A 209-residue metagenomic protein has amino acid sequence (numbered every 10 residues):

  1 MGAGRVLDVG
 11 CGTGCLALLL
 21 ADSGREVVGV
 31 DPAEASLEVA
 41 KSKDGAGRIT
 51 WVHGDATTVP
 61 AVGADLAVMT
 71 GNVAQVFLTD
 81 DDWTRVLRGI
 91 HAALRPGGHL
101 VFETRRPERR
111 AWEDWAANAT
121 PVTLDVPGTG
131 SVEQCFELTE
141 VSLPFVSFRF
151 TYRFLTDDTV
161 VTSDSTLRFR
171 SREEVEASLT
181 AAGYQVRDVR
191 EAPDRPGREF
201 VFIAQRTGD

Functional and structural regions predicted by a protein language model:
A3-G10: Conserved class I S-adenosyl-L-methionine
C15-T58: Class I SAM-dependent methyltransferase SAM/SAH-binding core
V59-L66: A short acidic, Gly/Pro-enriched loop at the edge of an enzyme's catalytic core that lines a small-molecule cofactor
T70-N72: Residues lining the SAM
Q75-F77: A short His-aromatic
T84-P96: A short glycine-rich, Lys/Arg-flanked "PGG" loop and its adjoining helix->strand segment in the class I
V101-E176: SAM-dependent methyltransferase
R172-D209: C-terminal lobe and adjacent flexible extensions of AdoMet/dcAdoMet transferase-like proteins
